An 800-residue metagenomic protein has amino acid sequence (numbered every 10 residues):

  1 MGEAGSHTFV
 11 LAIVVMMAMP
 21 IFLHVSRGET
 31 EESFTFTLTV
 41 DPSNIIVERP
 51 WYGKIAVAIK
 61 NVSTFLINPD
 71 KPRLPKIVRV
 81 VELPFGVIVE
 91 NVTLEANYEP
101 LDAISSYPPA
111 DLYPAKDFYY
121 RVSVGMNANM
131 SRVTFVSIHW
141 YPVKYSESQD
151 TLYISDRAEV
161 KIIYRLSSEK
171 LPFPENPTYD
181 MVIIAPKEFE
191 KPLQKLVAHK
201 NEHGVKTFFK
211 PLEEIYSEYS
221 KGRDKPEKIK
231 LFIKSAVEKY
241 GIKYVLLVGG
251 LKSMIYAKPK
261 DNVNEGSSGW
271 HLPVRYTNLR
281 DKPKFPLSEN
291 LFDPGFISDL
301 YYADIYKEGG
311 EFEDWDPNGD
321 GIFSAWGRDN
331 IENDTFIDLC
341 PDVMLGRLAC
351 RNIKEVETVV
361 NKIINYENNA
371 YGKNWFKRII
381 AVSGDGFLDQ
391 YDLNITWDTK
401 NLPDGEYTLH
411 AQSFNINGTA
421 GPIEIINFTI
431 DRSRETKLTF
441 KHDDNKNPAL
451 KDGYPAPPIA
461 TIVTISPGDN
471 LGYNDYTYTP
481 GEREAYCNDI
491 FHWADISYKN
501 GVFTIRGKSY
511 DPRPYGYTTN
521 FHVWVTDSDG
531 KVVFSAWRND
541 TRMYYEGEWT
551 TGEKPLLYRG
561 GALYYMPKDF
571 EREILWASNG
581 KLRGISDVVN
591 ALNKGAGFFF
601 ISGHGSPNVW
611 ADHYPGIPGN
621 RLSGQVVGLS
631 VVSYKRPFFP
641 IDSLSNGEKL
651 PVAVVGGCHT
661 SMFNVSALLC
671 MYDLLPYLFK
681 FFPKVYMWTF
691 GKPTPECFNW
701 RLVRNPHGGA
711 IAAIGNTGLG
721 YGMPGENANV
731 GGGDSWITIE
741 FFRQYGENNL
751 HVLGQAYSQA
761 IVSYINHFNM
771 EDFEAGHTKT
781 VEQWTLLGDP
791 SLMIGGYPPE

Functional and structural regions predicted by a protein language model:
M1-T30, V245, A381, I714 (+1 more regions): Secretory targeting signatures
R27-D180, A185-P186, A198-H199, E218 (+7 more regions): Structured catalytic cores of large enzymes
E213-E214, K252, S383, G656-P799: Active-site-proximal C-terminal subdomain of hydrolase catalytic domains
I233-I255, S383-F387, K554-P695: Catalytic-core segments of thiol-dependent peptidases
D398, G418, I426-D444, P448 (+4 more regions): Flexible, low-complexity linkers/stalks enriched in Thr/Pro that connect modular domains
T399-G405: Surface-exposed, short loops/turns at beta-strand junctions within beta-sandwich domains
A411-S413: Conserved structural position at the C-terminal beta-strand of extracellular beta-sandwich adhesion modules
